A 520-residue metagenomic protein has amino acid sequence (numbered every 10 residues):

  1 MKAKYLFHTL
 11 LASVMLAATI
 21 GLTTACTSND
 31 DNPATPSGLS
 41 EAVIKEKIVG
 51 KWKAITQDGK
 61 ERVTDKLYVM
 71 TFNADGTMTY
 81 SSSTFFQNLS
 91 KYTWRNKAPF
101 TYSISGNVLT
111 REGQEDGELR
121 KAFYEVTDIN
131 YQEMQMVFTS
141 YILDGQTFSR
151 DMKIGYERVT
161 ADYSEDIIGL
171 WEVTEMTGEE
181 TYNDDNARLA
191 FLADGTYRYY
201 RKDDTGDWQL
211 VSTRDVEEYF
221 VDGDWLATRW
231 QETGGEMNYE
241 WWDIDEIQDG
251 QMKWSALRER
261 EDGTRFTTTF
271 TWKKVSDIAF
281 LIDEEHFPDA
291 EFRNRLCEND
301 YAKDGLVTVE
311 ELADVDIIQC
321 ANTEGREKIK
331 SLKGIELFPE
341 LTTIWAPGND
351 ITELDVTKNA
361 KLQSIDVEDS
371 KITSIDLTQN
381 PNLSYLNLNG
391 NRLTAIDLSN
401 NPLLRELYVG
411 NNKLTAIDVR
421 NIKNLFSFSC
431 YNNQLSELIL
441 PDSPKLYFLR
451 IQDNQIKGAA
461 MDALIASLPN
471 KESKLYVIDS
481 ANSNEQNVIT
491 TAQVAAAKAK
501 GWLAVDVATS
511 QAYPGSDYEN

Functional and structural regions predicted by a protein language model:
A3-Y5, A18-V49, S149-S164, W272-E284: Bacterial Sec-dependent N-terminal signal peptides
R62-T110, Q114, T181-A227, Q231: N-terminal glycine/threonine-rich, aromatic-flanked beta-hairpin/loop signature
F138-E172, R214-E218, D222-G223, R258-F280: Edge beta-strand at a domain terminus
S164, W254, R258-E259, F266-W345 (+3 more regions): N-terminal capping/linker segments that flank leucine-rich repeat
W171, V315, L341, I351 (+10 more regions): Conserved hydrophobic position(s) of the canonical leucine-rich repeat
D316-A321, I344-A346, Q363-V367, S384-L388 (+4 more regions): Conserved hydrophobic beta-strand positions in leucine-rich repeat
L332-I335, L354, I375, I396 (+4 more regions): Canonical leucine-rich repeat
N349, S370, N391, N412 (+3 more regions): Consensus "Asn ladder" position of solenoid repeat domains
